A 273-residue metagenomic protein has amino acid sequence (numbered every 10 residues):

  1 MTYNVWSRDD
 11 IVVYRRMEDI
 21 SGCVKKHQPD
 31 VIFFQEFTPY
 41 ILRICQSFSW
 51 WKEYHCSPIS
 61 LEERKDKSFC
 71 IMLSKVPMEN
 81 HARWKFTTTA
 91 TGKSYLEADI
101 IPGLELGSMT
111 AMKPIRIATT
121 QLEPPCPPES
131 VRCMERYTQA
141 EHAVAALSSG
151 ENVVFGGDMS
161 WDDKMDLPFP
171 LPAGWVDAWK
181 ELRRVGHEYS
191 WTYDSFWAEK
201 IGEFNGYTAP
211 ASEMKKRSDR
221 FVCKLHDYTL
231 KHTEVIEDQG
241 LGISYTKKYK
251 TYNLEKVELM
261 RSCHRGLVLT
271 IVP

Functional and structural regions predicted by a protein language model:
M1-V5, I20-C45, L73, A98 (+5 more regions): Active-site beta-strand/loop signature of hydrolases that rely on acidic residues for catalysis
T2-E18, L61-E62, E123-E135: Acidic/histidine-rich helix-loop elements that form or flank divalent-metal/phosphate-binding sites at the catalytic
S7-D10, P39-R43, K65, P125-P127 (+2 more regions): Active-site environment of divalent metal-dependent phosphoester hydrolases
V13, V31-P124: Structured beta-strand-rich core segments of catalytic domains in phosphoester-bond hydrolases
Y14-V24, A173: A short alpha/beta connector and helix-capping loop motif
K26, R64-D66, T89-T91, M109-A111 (+3 more regions): Extracellular/periplasmic catalytic domains that process cell-envelope and extracellular macromolecules
R83, P127-R132, D166-L167: A short secondary-structure junction signal
S148-V153, S160-P273: Metal-dependent phosphoester-hydrolase catalytic domains
